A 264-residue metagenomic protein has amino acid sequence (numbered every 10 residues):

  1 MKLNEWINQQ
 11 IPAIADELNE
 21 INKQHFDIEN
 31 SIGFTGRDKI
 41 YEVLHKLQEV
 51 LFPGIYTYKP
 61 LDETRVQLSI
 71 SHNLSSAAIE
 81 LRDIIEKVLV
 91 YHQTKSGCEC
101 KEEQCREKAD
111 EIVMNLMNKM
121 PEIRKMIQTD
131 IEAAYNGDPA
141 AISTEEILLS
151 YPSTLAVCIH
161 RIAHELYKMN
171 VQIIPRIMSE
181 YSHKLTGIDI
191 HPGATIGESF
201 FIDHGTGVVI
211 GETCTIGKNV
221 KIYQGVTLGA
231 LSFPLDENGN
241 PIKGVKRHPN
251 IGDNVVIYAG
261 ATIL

Functional and structural regions predicted by a protein language model:
M1-I177: Terminal amphipathic alpha-helical/low-complexity segments used for targeting or macromolecular assembly
S182-L264: Structural signal for interior beta-strand "rungs" in well-ordered beta-sheet cores of soluble enzyme domains
